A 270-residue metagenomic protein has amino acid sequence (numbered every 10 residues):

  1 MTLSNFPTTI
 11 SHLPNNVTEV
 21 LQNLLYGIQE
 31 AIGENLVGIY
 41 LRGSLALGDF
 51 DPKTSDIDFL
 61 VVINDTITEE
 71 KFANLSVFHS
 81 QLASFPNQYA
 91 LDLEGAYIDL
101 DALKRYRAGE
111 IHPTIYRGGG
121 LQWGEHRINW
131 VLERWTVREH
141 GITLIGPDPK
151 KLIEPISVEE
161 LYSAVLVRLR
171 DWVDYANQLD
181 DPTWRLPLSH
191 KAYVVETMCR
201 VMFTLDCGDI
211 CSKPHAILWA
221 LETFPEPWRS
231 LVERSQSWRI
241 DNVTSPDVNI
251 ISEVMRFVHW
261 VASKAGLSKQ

Functional and structural regions predicted by a protein language model:
M1-Y40, K71-F72, Q270: Helical scaffold of the NTase/Pol beta-like nucleotidyltransferase catalytic core
T2-I10, V77-L188, A192-V195, V201: Conserved NTP/Mg2+-binding pocket subregion across the NTase superfamily
L3-S11, V61, I240-T244: Glycine- and acidic
V17, A164-R168, V194, I250-E253 (+1 more regions): Amphipathic alpha-helix face/heptad-repeat signature
L41-V77, D92-Y97: Catalytic metal-binding acidic patch
C199-C207: Extended, well-ordered alpha-helical segments in internal regulatory regions
D209-Q270: Structured mid-to-C-terminal alpha-helical surface segments
